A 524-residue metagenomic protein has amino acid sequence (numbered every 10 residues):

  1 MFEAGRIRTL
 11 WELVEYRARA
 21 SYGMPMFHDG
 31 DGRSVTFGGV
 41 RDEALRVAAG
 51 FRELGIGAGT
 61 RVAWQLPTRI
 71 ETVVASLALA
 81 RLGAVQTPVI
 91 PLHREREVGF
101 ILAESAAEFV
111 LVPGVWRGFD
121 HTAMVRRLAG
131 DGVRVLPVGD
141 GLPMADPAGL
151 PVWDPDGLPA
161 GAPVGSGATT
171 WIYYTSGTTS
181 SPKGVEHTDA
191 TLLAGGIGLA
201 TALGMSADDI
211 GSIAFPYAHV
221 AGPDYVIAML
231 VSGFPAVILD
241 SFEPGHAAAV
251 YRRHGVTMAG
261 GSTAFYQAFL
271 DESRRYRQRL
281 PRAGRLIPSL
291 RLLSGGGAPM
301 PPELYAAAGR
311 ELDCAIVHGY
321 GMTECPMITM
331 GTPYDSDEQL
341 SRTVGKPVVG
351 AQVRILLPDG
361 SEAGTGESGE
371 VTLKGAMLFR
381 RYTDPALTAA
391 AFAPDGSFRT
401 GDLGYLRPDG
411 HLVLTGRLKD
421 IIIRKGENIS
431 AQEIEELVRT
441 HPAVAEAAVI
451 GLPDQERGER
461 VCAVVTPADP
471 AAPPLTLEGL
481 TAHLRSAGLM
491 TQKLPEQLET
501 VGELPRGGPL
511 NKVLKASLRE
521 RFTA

Functional and structural regions predicted by a protein language model:
G5-I7, Y22-G23, L136-V138, L150-Y174 (+3 more regions): Conserved pre-ATP/AMP-binding loop-to-beta segment of ANL
R6-I7, G23-R69, V73-L77, R94-G99 (+2 more regions): Conserved AMP-binding/adenylate-forming core of the ANL superfamily
L54, A84-A148: Structural core segment of the AMP-binding/adenylate-forming
H93-G99, V110-V112, A259, G375 (+4 more regions): AMP-binding/adenylate-forming catalytic core of the ANL superfamily
L193-I210, A218-G260, Q267-A268, E272-R279: Conserved AMP-binding/adenylation subdomain of ANL enzymes
V231, V256-G261, L270-Q339, Q352 (+1 more regions): Gly/Ser/Thr-rich phosphate-binding loop
L340, Q352-T372, P408-D409, P470-L477 (+1 more regions): Conserved beta-loop-beta connector loops within the AMP-binding
K346-G350, S361-A391, I429: Conserved ATP/PPi-binding loop(s) of AMP-dependent carboxylate-activating enzymes
